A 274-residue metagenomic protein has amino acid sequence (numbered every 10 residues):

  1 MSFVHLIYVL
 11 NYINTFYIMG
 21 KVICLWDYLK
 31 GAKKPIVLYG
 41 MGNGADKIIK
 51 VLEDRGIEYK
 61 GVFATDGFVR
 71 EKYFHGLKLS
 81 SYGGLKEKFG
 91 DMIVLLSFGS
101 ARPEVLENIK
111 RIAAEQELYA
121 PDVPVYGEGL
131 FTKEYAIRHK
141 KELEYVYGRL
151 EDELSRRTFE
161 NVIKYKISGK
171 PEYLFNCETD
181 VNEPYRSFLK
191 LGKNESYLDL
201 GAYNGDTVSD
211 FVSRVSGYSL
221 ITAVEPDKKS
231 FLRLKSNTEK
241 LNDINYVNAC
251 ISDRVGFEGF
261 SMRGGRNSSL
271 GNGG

Functional and structural regions predicted by a protein language model:
F3-P35, Y39, N43-R55, Y59 (+1 more regions): Phosphate/nucleotide-binding beta-alpha loop and adjacent structural elements of enzyme active sites
